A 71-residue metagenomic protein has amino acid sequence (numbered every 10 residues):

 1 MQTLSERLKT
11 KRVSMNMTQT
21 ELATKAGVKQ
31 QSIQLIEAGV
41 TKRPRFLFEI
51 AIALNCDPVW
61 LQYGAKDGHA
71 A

Functional and structural regions predicted by a protein language model:
M1-S14: A short, Lys/Arg-rich alpha-helix, primarily the initiator
E6, N16-M17, K42-R45: Residue-level signal for the short linker/turn that defines the boundary of a DNA-recognition helix
T10, I52, V59-A71: Short, charged recognition helix plus adjacent turn of helix-turn-helix-like nucleic-acid-binding domains
K11, K25, I36, G64: Residues in the recognition helix of alpha-helical DNA-binding motifs
V13, T24, I52: Alpha-helical residues within the helix-turn-helix
N16-L35: Short alpha-helical DNA-recognition segment
G39-I52, G68-A70: Short, basic-rich loop-to-helix N-cap that marks the start of a DNA-contacting helix
